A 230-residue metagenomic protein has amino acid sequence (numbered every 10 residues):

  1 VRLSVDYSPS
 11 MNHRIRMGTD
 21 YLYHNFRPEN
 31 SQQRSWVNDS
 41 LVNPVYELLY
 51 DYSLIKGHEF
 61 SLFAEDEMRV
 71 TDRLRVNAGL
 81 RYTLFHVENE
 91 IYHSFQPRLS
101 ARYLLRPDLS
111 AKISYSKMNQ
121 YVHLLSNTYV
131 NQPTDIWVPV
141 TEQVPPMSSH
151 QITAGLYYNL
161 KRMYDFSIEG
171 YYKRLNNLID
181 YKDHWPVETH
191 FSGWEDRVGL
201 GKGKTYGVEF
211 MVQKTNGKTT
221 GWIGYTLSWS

Functional and structural regions predicted by a protein language model:
V1-E88, S167, W222: Face-selective signature of the C-terminal outer-membrane beta-barrel domain
V1-L3, H58-A64, L80, F95-A101 (+4 more regions): Hydrophobic, lipid-facing positions within transmembrane beta-strands of outer-membrane proteins
V5-P9, E67-M68, Y82, H93 (+7 more regions): Residue-level signature of outer-membrane beta-barrel architecture
S8-N12, T71-R75, L104-D108, S149 (+4 more regions): Outer-membrane beta-barrel channels and translocator barrels
M17-T19, A78, L99, I113 (+4 more regions): Membrane-embedded beta-strand positions of outer-membrane beta-barrel proteins
L22-P28, T83-V87, S116-V122, K161-M163 (+3 more regions): Structural signature of outer-membrane beta-barrel domains
N30-Q33, Y103, P107-I152, Y172-D196: Surface-exposed extracellular loop regions of Gram-negative outer-membrane beta-barrel proteins, predominantly
Y172-R174, S192, D196-S230: Gram-negative outer-membrane beta-barrel transporters
